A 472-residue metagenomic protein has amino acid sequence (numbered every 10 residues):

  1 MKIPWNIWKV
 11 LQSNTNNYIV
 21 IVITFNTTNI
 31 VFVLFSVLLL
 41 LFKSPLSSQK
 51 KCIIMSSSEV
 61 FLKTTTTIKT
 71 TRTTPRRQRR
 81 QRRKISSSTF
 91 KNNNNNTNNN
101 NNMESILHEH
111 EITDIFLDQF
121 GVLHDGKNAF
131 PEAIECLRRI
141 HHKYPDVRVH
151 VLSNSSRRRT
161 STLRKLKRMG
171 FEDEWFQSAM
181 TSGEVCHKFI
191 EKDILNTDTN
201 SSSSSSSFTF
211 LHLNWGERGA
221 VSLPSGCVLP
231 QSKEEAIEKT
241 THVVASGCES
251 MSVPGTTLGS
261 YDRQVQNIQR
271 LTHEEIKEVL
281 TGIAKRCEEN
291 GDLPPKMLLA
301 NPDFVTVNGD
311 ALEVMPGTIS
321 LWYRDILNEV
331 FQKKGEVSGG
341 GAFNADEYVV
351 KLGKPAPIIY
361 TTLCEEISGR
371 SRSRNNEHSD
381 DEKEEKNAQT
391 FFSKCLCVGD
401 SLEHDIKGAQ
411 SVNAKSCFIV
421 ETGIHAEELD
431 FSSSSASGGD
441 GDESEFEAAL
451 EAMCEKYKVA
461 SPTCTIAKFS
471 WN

Functional and structural regions predicted by a protein language model:
W5-W8: Tryptophan (W) side chains
Q12, Y18, Q49, Q78-Q81 (+1 more regions): Low-complexity, intrinsically disordered or signal/transmembrane-proximal segments
N14-Y18, N29-I30, N99, A356: Exposed regions on extracellular, virion, or secretory-pathway luminal proteins
V20-T24, V31-S48, C52-T70, P75 (+1 more regions): N-terminal chloroplast transit peptides
F25, T181-G183: Polytopic endomembrane small-metabolite transporters, centered on the Drug/Metabolite Transporter
F61, R76-S86, F90, N102-R139 (+5 more regions): Asp-based, Mg2+/Mn2+-dependent phosphohydrolase catalytic module
T66, N92-N100: Long, low-complexity Q/N-rich tracts
